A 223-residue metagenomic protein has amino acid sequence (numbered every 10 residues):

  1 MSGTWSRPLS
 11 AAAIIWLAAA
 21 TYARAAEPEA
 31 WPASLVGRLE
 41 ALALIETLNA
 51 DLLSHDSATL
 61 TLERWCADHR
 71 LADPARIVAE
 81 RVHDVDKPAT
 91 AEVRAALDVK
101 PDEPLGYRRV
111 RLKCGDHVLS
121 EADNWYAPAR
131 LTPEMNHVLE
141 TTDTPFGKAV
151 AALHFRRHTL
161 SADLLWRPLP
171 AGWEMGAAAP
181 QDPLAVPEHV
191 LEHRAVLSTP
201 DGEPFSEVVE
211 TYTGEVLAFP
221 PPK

Functional and structural regions predicted by a protein language model:
M1-A11: Bacterial N-terminal signal peptides that target proteins for export
S10-A20: Bacterial N-terminal signal peptides
R24-Y107, R111-K113, H117-M175, Q181-P187 (+2 more regions): N-terminal domain-onset segments
